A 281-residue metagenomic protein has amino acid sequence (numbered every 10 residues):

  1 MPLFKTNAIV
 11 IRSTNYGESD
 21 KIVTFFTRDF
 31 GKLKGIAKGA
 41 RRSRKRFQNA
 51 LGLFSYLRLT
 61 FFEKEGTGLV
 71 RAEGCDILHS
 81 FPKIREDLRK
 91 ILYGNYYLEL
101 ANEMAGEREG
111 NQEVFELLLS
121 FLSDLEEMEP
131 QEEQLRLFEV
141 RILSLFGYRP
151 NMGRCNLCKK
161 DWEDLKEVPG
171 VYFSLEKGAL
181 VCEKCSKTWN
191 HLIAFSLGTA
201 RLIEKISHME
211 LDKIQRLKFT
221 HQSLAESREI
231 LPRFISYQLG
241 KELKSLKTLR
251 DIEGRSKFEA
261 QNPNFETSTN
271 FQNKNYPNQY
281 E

Functional and structural regions predicted by a protein language model:
M1-F258, Y280: Non-catalytic alpha-helical scaffolds and adjoining flexible linkers that form interface surfaces for assembly
S256-E281: Intrinsic disorder/low-complexity segments
